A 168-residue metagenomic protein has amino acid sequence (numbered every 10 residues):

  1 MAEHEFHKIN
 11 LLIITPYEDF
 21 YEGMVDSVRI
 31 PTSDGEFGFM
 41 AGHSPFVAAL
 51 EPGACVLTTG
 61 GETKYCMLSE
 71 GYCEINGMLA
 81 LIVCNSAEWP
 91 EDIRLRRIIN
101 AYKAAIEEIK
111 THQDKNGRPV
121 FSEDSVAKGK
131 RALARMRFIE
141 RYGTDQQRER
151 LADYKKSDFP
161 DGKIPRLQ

Functional and structural regions predicted by a protein language model:
M1-Y65: A positional/architectural concept
I30, V47, E74-I75, P90-D92: A short local loop/turn or secondary-structure capping micro-motif enriched for an aromatic residue
F37-M40, C73, I164: Compositionally biased, intrinsically disordered low-complexity regions
G42, G60-T63, S86-R97: Short alpha-helix boundary/capping segments
V56-G77, I82-C84: Helix-adjacent hinge/juxtasegments
W89-Q168: Acidic/glycine-rich phosphate/pyrophosphate-binding loops and surrounding catalytic core that coordinate Mg2+
